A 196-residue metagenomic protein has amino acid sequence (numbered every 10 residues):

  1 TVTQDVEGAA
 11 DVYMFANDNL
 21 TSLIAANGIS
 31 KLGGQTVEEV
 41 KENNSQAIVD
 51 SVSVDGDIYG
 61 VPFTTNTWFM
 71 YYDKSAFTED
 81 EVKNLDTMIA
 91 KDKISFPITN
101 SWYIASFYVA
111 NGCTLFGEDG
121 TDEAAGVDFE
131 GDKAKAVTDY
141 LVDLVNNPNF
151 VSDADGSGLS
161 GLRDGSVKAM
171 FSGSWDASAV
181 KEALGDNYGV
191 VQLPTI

Functional and structural regions predicted by a protein language model:
V2, T21, D86, G156-R163: Short hydrophobic/charged patches on amphipathic alpha-helices used for structural packing and interfaces
E7-F15: Periplasmic-binding protein-like
Y13, V145-I196: Extracytoplasmic/periplasmic substrate-binding proteins
F15-F69, D80-E81, D86, A90 (+1 more regions): Hinge/lid segment of periplasmic solute-binding proteins
N17-S22, N66-F69, A76-T78, N100-Y103 (+2 more regions): Solvent-exposed loop/turn segments at secondary-structure junctions within structured extracellular/periplasmic domains
D57-W68, L85-K133, V167: Extracytoplasmic/periplasmic solute-binding protein
S75-K83, T114: Short helix-loop capping/hinge motifs at secondary-structure junctions, enriched in acidic/polar residues
E123-A154: Glycine-centered hinge/linker elements that transmit conformational signals in sensory and ligand-binding systems
